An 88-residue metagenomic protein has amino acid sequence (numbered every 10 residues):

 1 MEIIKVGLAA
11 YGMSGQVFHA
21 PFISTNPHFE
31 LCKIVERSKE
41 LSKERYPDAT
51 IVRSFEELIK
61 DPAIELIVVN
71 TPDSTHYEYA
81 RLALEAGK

Functional and structural regions predicted by a protein language model:
M1-Y46: N-terminal Rossmann-like dinucleotide-binding module
A49-K88: Beta-loop-alpha module in the N-terminal Rossmann-like domain of NAD(P)-dependent dehydrogenases, especially those
